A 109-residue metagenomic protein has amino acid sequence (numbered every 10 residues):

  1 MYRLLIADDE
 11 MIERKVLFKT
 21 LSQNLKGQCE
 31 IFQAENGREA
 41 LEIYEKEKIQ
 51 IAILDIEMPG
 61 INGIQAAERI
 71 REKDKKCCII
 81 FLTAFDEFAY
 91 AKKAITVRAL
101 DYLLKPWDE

Functional and structural regions predicted by a protein language model:
Y2, C29, C77: Switch/coupling loops of ABC transporter nucleotide-binding domains
Y2-I12, L17: Conserved acidic segment of CheY-like receiver
A7-D8, A34, A52: Conserved sequence signature across two-component system core domains
V16, T20-N24, I43: Alpha-helical interaction/dimerization surfaces of two-component signaling modules
L25-I31: A generic structural motif
I31-R38: Conserved Asp/Asn-Gly motif in the active-site loop of CheY-like receiver
L41-E109: CheY-like receiver
